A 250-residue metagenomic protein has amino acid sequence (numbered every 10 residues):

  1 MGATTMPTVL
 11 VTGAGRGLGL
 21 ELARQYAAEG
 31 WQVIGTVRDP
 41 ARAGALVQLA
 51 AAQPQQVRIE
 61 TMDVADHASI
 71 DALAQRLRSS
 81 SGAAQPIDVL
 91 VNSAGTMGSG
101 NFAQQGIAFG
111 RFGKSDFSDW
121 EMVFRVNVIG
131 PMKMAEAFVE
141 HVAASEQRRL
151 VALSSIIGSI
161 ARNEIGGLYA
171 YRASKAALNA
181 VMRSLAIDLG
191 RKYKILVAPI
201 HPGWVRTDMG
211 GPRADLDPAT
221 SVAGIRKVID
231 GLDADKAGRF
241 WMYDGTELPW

Functional and structural regions predicted by a protein language model:
L10, A14, Y169: NAD(P)H cofactor-binding loop motif with strongest signal on the N-terminal glycine-rich segment
V11-T12, N92-S93, R148-S155, L196-H201: Structural signature of the Rossmann-like NAD(P)-dependent dehydrogenase/reductase core
G15, G19-R24: N-terminal Rossmann NAD(P)H-binding glycine-rich loop of SDR-like oxidoreductase domains
E29-A45: Conserved glycine-rich Rossmann-like NAD(P)H-binding loop of the short-chain dehydrogenase/reductase
R42, T61-Q75: The beta1-alpha1 cofactor-binding region of Rossmann-like NAD(H)/NADP(H)-dependent oxidoreductases
P54-R58, R76-N92, G98-N101, D116 (+1 more regions): A glycine-rich helix->loop->beta "capping" turn within Rossmann-like NAD(P)(H)-dependent oxidoreductase domains
T96-K133, V139-R191: Catalytic loop of short-chain dehydrogenase/reductase
R191, I195, P199-P202, G211-W250: C-terminal helical subdomain
